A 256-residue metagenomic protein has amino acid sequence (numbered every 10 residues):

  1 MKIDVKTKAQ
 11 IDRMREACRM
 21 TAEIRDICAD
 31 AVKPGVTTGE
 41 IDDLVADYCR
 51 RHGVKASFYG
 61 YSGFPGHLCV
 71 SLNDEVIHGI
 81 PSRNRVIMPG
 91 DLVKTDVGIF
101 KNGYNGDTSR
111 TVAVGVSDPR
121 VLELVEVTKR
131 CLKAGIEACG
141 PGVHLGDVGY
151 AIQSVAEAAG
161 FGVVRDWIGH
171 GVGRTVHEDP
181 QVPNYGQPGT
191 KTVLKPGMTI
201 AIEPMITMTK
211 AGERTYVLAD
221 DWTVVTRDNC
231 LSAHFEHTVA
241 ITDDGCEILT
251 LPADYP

Functional and structural regions predicted by a protein language model:
M1-P256: Active-site neighborhoods and metal-handling regions in enzymes and metal-associated proteins
